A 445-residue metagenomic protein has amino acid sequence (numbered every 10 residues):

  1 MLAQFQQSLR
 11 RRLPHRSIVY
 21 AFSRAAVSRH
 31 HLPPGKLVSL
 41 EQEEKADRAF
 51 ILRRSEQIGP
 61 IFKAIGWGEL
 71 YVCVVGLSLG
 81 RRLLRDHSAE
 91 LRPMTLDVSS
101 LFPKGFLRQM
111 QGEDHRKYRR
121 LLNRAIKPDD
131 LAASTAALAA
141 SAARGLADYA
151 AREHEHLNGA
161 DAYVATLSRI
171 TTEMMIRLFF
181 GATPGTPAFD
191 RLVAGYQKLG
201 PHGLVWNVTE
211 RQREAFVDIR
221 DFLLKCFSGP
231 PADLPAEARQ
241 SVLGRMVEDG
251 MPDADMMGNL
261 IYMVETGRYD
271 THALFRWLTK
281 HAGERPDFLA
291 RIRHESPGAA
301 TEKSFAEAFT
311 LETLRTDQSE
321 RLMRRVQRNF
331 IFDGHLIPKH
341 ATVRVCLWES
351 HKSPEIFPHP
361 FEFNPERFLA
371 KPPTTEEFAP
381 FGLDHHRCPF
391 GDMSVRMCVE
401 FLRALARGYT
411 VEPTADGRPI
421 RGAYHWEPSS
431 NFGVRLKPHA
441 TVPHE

Functional and structural regions predicted by a protein language model:
A3-A46, T95-G229, H439-E445: Cytochrome P450 catalytic-domain helical core, especially the substrate-recognition surface and oxygen-activation
S39-L52, Q57-G59, G298-H335: Conserved cytochrome P450 K-helix E-x-x-R motif and the immediately C-terminal K′/meander segment
R81-S100: Cytochrome P450 catalytic domain signature, combining two hallmark sequence patches
A89, V345-P372, F381: Conserved cytochrome P450 K-helix/beta-meander segment immediately N-terminal to the heme-binding cysteine loop
R213-L274: Conserved cytochrome P450 catalytic core segment spanning the I/J/K helices
R268-E295, G391-G408: Cytochrome P450 catalytic-core helices
F368-E412, D416-N431: Cytochrome P450 heme-thiolate "Cys pocket" and heme-binding signature region
